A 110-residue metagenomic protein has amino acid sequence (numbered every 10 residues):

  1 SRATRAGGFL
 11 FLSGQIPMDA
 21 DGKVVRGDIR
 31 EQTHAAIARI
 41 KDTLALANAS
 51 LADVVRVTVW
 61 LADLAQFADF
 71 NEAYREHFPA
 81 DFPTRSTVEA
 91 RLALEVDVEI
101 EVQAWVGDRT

Functional and structural regions predicted by a protein language model:
S1-T110: Short, polar/acidic, helix-capping and beta-turn segments at strand->helix junctions that line the mouths
